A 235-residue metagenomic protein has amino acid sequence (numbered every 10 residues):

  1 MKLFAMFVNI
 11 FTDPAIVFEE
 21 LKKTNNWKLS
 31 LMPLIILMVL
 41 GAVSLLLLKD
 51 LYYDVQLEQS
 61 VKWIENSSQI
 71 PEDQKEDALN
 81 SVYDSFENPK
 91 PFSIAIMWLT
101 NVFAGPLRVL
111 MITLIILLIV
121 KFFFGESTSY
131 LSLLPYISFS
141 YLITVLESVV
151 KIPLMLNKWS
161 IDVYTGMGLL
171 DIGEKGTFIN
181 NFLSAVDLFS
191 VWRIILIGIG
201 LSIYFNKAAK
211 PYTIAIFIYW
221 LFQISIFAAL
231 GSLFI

Functional and structural regions predicted by a protein language model:
M1-T12, S85-F92: Short, membrane-interfacial amphipathic segments enriched in basic
F11-K28: Cytosolic juxtamembrane amphipathic/interface segments immediately preceding and feeding into a transmembrane helix
K22-N26, S85, P89-M97, N101 (+2 more regions): Membrane-helix interfacial "entry" motifs
T24-L48, L221-F222: Hydrophobic alpha-helical transmembrane segments of multi-pass membrane transport/permease proteins
D50-F92: Membrane-interface interhelical loops and short interface/amphipathic helices in multi-pass inner-membrane
E76-R108, K175-I194: Hydrophobic alpha-helical transmembrane segments
L110-S127: Hydrophobic transmembrane alpha-helix segments characteristic of membrane transport and insertion machinery
T128-I235: Hydrophobic alpha-helical transmembrane segments and adjacent short intramembrane/lumenal linkers of inner/organellar
